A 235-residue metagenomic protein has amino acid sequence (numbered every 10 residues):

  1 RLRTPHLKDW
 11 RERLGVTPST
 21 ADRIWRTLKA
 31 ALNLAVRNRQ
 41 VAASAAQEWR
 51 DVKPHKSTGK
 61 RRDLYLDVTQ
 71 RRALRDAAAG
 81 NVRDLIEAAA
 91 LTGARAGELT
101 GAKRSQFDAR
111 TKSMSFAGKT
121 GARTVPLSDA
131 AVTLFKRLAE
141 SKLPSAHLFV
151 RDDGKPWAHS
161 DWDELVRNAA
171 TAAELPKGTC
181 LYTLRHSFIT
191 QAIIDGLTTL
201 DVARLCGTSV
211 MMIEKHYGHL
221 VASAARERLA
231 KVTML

Functional and structural regions predicted by a protein language model:
R1-Q40, K60, K155-D161, L175-C180: N-terminal core-binding DNA-recognition domain of tyrosine site-specific recombinases/integrases
T4, D9, D76, G101 (+4 more regions): Phosphate-coordinating loops and pocket residues in cytosolic domains that bind phosphorylated ligands
W10, I24-T27, A31, A102 (+6 more regions): Residues in the recognition helix of alpha-helical DNA-binding motifs
S19-T20, R37, A77-E87, L91-E98 (+4 more regions): C-terminal catalytic core of tyrosine-transesterase DNA break-rejoin enzymes
T20-T27, R37, V41-A96, T100 (+3 more regions): Basic, Lys/Arg- and aromatic-enriched nucleic-acid-binding interface segment
Y65, S115-G121, A130-V132, T199 (+1 more regions): Catalytic-site neighborhood detector that most strongly recognizes the C-terminal catalytic loop/helix of tyrosine
D76, T111, K119-A122, R137-L143 (+3 more regions): C-terminal secondary-structure termini that scaffold catalytic or DNA-interacting sites
T120, S128-P176: Active-site/catalytic core of tyrosine-dependent DNA strand-transfer enzymes
